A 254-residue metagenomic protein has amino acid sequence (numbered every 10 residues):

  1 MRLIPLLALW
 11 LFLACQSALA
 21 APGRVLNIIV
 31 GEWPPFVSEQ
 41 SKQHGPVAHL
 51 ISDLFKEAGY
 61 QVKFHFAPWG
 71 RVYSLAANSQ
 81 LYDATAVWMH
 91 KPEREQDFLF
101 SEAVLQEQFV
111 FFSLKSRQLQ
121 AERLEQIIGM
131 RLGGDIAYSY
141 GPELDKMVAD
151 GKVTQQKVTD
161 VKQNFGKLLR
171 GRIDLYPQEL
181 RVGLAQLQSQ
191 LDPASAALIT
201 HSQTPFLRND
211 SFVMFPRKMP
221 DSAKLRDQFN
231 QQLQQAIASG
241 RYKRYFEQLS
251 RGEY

Functional and structural regions predicted by a protein language model:
A21-M89, R94-Q96, Q248-L249: Extracytoplasmic small-molecule ligand-binding "clamshell" domains of the periplasmic binding protein/Venus flytrap
R24-S38, L124-S139: Short loop->beta-strand "edge-of-pocket" segments that line small-molecule binding or catalytic clefts across diverse
V30-E32, Q106-V110, P193-N230, Y254: Periplasmic-binding protein-like
A48-E57, F212-Y245: Extended ligand-binding regions for polar small-molecule ligands
H49-Y60, E102, Q126-I128, A137-T159 (+2 more regions): Ligand-binding cleft/hinge of the Venus flytrap
S52, H65-Q126, A137-Y140, T200-F206: Acidic, polar ligand-binding/catalytic clefts
Q61-P68, K152-D160, K167, Q203-T204: Short beta-strand-to-loop elements that line the ligand-binding cleft of bilobed periplasmic-binding protein-like
G70-Y82, L99, Q126, K162-Q190: Short helices/loops that flank or line small-molecule/ion binding pockets
